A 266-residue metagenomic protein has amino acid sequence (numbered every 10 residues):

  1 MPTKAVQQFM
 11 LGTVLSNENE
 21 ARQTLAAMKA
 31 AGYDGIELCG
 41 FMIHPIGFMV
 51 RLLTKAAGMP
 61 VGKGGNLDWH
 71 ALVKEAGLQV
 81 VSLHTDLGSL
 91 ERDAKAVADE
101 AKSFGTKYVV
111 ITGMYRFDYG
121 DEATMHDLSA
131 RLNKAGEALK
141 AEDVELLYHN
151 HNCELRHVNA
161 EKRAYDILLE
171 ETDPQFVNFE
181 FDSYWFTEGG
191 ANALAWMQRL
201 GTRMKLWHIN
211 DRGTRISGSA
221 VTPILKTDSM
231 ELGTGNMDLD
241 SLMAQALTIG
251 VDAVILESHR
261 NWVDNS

Functional and structural regions predicted by a protein language model:
M1-D34, G40, K102, E161 (+2 more regions): Histidine-acidic metal/acid-base catalytic patches
M1-T3, P45-I46, V73-A76, I111-T112 (+3 more regions): Generic detector of short, locally flexible boundary/turn motifs and exposed helical patches
M1-Y108: N-terminal pre-domain/capping segments
F9-G12, K55-M59, H84-L87, Y115-M125 (+3 more regions): The substrate-binding groove and active-site-proximal loops of carbohydrate-active enzymes, especially glycoside
L15-N17, G47, A94, G120 (+3 more regions): Generic domain-boundary/flexible-linker signal
M42-P45, M114-Y119, T214-R215: Conserved radical SAM core fold
M59, Q79-N178: Active-site acidic/histidine proton-transfer and metal-coordination neighborhood in alpha/beta enzyme cores
V61-E75, R131-L139, W196-R199, S241 (+1 more regions): Catalytic-core regions built around general acid/base machinery
